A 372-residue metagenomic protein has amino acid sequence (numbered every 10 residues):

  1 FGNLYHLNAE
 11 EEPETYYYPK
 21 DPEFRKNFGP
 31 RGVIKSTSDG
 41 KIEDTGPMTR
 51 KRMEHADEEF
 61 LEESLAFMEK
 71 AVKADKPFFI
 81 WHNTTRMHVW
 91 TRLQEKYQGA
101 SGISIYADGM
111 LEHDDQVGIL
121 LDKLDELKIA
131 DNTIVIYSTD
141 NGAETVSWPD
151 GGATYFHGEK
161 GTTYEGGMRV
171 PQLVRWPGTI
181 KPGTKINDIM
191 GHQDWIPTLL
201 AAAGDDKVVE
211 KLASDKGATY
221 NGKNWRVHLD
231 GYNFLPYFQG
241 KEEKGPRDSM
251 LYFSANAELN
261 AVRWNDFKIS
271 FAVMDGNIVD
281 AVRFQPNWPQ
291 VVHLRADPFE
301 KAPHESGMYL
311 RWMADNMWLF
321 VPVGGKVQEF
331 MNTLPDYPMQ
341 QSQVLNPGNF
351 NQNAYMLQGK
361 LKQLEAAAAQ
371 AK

Functional and structural regions predicted by a protein language model:
F1-K76, T84-R86, W90-L93, P286: Formylglycine-dependent
F1-N8, Y106-H113, E159-G161: Acidic, His- and aromatic-enriched active-site or binding-groove loops in soluble protein domains that engage sugars
L4, I80-W90, Y137-T145, Y252-A257 (+1 more regions): Short, solvent-exposed turn/loop segments enriched in Gly/Ser/Thr/Pro and often Arg
L4-L7, A143-E165, I180-D188, Q193-K301: C-terminal cap/loop subdomain of S1 sulfatases and analogous C-terminal strand-loop tails that border
G46-E58, G99-E112: The substrate-binding groove and active-site-proximal loops of carbohydrate-active enzymes, especially glycoside
K73-I80, I129-V135, R169-V170, E243-D248 (+1 more regions): Loop/turn elements at helix/coil->beta-strand transitions in domains of secreted/extracellular proteins
V89-G109, D122-T179, G191, M274-N287 (+1 more regions): Histidine-centered active-site microenvironments of extracellular/periplasmic hydrolases and transferases
W264, I269, D275-G276, R283-Q290 (+1 more regions): Long, internal low-complexity/basic segments
